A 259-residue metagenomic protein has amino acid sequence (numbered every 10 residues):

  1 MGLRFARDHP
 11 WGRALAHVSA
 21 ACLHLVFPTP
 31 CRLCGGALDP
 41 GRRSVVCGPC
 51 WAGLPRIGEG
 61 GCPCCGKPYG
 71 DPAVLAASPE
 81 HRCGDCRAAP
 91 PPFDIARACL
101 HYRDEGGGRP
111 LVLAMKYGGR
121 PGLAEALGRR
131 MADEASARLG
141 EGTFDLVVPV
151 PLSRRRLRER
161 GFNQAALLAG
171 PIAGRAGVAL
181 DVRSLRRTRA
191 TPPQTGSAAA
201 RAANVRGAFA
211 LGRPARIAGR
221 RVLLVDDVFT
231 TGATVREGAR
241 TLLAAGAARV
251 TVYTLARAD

Functional and structural regions predicted by a protein language model:
M1-D226, T230-D259: Glycine-rich phosphate/pyrophosphate-handling loop used in enzymes and phosphotransfer proteins
